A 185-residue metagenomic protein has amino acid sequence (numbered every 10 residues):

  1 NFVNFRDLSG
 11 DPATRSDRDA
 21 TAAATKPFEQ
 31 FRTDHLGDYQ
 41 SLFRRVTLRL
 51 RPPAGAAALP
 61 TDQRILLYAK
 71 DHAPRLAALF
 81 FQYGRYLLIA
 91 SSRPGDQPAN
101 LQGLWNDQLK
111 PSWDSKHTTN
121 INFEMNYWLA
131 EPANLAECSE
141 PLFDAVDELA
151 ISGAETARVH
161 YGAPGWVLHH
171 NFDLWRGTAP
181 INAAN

Functional and structural regions predicted by a protein language model:
N1-H117, L135-T156: Acidic/polar, glycine-enriched structural segments that form the non-catalytic walls/loops of the carbohydrate-binding
L67-Y68, W128, N134-E137, P141-N185: Active-site lining segments of carbohydrate-active enzymes
Y86, M125-P132: Short, hydrophobic/amphipathic alpha-helical patches that form generic packing surfaces within helical domains
D107-W113, N120-Y127, N182-A183: Flexible glycine/proline-enriched surface loops and loop-helix/loop-strand junctions
